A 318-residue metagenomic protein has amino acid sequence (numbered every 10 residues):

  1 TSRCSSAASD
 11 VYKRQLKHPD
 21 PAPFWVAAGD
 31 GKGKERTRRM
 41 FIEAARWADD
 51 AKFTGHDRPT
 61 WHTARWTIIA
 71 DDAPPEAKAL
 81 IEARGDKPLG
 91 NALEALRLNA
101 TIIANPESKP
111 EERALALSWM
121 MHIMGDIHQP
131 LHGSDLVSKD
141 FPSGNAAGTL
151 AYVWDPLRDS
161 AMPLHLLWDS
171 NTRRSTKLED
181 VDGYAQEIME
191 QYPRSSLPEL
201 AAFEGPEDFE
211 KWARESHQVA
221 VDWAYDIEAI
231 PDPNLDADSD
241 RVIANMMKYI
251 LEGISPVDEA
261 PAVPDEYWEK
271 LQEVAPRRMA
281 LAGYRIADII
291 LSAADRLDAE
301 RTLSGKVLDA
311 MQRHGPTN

Functional and structural regions predicted by a protein language model:
T1-A8, Y12: Single conserved hydrophobic/aromatic residue that forms the stacking wall/gate of nucleotide- or nucleobase-binding
R14-K17, A27-I123, P130-N318: C-terminal accessory segments of proteins
